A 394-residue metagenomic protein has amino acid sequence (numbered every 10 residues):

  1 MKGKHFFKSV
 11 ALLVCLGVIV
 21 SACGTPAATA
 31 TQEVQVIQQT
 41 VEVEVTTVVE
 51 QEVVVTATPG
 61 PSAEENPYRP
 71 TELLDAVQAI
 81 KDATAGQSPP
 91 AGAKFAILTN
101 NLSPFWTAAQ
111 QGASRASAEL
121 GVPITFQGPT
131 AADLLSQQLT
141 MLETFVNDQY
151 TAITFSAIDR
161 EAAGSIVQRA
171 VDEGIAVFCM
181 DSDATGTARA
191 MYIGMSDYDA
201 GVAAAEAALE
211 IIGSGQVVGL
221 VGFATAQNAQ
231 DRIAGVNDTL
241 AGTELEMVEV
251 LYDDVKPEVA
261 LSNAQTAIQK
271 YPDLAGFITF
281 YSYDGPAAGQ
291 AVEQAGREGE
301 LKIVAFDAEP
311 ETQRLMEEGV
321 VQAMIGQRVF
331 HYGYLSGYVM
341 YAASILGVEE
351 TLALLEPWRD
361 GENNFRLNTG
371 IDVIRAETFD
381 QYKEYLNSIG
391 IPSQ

Functional and structural regions predicted by a protein language model:
G17-A22: C-terminal motif of bacterial Sec signal peptides marking the signal peptidase cleavage site
C23-E64: Ser/Thr-rich, Proline-interspersed low-complexity disordered segments
P59-A91, N228, T239, G337-Q394: Hinge/cleft segment of the Venus flytrap/periplasmic-binding protein
Y68-A83, A93-G112, A116-L120, T125-L139 (+5 more regions): Extracytoplasmic "Venus flytrap"
E72, Q138, I193-V217, V259-L261 (+2 more regions): Hydrophobic alpha-helical segments within soluble ligand-binding/sensing domains
F105-L120, A200-A204, Q227-E246, V259 (+3 more regions): Short, solvent-exposed amphipathic alpha-helices that sit in or adjacent to ligand/effector-binding or catalytic
T151-D172, V236, D253-L315: Hydrophobic alpha-helical
R160-D199, E210, Q216, E309-E317 (+1 more regions): Flexible loop/hinge segments that line or gate small-molecule binding clefts
